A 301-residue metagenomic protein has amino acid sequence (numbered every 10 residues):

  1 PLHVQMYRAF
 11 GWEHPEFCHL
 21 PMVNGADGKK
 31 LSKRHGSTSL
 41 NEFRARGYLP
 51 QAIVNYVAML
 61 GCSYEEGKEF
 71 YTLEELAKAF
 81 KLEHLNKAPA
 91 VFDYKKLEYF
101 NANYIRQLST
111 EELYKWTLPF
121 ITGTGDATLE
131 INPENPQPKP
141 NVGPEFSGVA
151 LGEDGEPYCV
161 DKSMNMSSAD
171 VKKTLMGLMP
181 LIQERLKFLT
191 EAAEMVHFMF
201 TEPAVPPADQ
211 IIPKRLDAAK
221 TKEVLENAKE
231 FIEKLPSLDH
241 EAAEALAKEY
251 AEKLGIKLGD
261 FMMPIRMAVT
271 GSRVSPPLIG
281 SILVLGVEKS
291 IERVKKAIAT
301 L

Functional and structural regions predicted by a protein language model:
P1-Y104, P119-F120, M263-V269, R273 (+1 more regions): Alpha-helical recognition segments enriched in aromatics with Gly/Pro capping that present substrate-recognition
H19-L20, V57, G67-T72, A88-Y94 (+6 more regions): Short coil/turn segments at secondary-structure boundaries
L40-N41, E98-N101, L118, K229-E233 (+3 more regions): Amphipathic alpha-helical segments within well-ordered protein domains
V57, N101, M179-L186, M199 (+4 more regions): Short alpha-helical scaffolding segments that buttress acidic/His motifs in well-ordered protein cores
T110, Y114, L118-N132, G152-L254: Small-residue-rich helix-loop
P138-P140, G148-A150, P157-C159: Short linear proline/tyrosine/threonine-rich motifs used for host-factor recruitment and membrane trafficking/assembly
E241-L301: Charged substrate- and nucleic-acid-binding regions of tRNA-handling and nucleotidyl-transfer enzymes, centered on
